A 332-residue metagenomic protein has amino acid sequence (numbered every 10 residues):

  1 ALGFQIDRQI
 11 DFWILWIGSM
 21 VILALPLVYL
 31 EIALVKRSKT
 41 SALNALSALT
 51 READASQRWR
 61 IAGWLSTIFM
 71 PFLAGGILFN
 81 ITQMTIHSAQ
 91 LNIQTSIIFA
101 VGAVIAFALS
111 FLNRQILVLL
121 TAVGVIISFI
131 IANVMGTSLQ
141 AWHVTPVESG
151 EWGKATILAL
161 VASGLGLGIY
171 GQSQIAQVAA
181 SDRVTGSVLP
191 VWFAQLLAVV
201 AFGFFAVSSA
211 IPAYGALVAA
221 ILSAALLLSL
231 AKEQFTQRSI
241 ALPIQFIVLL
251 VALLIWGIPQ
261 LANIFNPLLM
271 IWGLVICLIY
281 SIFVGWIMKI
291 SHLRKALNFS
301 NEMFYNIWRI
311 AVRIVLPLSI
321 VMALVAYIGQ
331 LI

Functional and structural regions predicted by a protein language model:
L2-W13, Y29-R58, Q177-S187, I290-N301: Flexible loop linkers connecting adjacent transmembrane helices in multi-pass alpha-helical membrane transporters
G3-I17, T82-I97, Q115-T121, S208-I221 (+3 more regions): Transmembrane helix-loop boundary segments of multi-pass membrane transporters
W16-M20, E52-A74, W192, A216-I221 (+1 more regions): Hydrophobic alpha-helical transmembrane segments of multi-pass small-molecule transporters/permeases
G18-A24, L65-F79, F99-L112, A122-M135 (+5 more regions): Hydrophobic core segments of alpha-helical transmembrane domains in multi-pass membrane transport and ion-translocation
A24-S41, L46-L49, A53-L91, A225-L230: Hydrophobic transmembrane alpha-helices that form the core helical bundles of multi-pass secondary transporters
A48-S56, T82-I131, W142-T156, A180-G186: Membrane-interface helix-loop-helix junctions at boundaries between adjacent transmembrane segments
R51, W59-L65, L91, T95-S96 (+3 more regions): C-terminal membrane-solvent junction of multi-pass transporters and transport-like membrane proteins
F129, N133-P267: Membrane-embedded translocation segments of transport machinery
